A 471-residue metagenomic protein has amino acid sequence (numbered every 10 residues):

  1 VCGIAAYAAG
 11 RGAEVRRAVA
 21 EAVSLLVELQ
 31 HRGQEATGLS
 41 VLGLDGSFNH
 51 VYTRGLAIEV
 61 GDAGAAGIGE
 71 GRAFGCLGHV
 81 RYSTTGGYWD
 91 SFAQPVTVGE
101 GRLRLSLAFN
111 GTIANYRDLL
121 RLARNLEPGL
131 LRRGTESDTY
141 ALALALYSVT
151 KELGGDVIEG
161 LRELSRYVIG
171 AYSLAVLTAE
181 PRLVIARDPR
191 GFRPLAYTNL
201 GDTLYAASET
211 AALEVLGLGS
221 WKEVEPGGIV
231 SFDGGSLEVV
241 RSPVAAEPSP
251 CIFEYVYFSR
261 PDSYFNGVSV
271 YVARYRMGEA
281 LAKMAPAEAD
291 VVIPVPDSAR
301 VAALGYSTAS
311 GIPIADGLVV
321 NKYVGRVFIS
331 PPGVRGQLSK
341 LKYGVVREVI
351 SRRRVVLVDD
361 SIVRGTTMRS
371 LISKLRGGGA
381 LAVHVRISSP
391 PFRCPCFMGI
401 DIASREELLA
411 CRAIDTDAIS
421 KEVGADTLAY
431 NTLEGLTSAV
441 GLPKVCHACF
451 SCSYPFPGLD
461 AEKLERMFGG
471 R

Functional and structural regions predicted by a protein language model:
V1-V224, S231-A289, V295, A382: Conserved short alpha-helical segments that host acidic/polar catalytic motifs at enzyme active sites
T84-T85, N115, L183, F192-R193 (+7 more regions): Flexible loop/turn segments at secondary-structure boundaries
Y140-A143, I314-G325, E422-V440: A conserved beta-strand->alpha-helix junction
E152, P286-D290, T308-A315, E348-S351 (+1 more regions): Secondary-structure transition/capping motifs at alpha-helix termini and the adjoining loop/turn into the next element
E180-R182, R187, G217, S373-R471: PRPP-dependent phosphoribosyltransferase catalytic core
A212, G219-S220, G227, M284-A285 (+3 more regions): Phosphate/diphosphate-binding loops
D262-S263, A289-D316: Hydrophobic alpha-helical segments characteristic of transmembrane helices in integral membrane transporters
G311-V356, G365-T366, R393-A403: Short, glycine/charge-rich flexible loops or terminal/linker lids adjacent to PRPP-binding catalytic cores
